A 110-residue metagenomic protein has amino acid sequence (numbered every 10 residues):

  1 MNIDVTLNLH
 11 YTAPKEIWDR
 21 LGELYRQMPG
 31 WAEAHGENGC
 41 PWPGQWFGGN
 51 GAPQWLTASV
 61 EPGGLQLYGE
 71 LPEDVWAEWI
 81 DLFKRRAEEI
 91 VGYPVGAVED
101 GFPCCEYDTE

Functional and structural regions predicted by a protein language model:
M1-E110: Structured alpha/beta or helical-core interaction and ligand-binding surfaces enriched in interleaved
